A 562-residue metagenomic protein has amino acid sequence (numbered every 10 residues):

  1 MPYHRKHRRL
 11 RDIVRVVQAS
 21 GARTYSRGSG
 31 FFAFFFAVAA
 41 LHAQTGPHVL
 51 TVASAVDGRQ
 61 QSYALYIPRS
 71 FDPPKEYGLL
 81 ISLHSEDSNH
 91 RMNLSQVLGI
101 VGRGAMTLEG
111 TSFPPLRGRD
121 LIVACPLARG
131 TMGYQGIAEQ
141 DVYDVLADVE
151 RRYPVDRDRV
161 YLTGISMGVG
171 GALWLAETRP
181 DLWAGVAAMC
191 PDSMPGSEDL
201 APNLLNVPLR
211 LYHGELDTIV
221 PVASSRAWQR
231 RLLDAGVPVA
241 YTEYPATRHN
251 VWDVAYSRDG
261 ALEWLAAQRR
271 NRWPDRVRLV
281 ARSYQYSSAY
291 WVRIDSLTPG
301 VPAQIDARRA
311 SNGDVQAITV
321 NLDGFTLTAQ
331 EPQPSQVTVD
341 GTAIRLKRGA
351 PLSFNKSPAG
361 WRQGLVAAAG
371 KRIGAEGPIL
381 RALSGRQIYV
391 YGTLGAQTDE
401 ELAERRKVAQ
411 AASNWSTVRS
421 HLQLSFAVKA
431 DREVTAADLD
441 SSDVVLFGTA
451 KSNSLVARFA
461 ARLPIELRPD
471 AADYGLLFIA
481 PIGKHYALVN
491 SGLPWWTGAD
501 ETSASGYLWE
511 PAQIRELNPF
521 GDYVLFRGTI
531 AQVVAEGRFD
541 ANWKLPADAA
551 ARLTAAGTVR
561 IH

Functional and structural regions predicted by a protein language model:
L41-L79: A domain-start/cap signature at the N-terminus of enzymes
R69-K75, T131-S166, E177-L182: Gly/Ser-rich "nucleophile elbow"/oxyanion-hole loop immediately N-terminal to the catalytic nucleophile in hydrolases
L79, L83-R151: Active-site machinery of serine-nucleophile hydrolases
L83-S85, C190, H213, A317: The conserved beta1-alpha1 loop
D158-L205: Primarily recognizes the serine-hydrolase "nucleophile elbow" in alpha/beta-hydrolase and SGNH/GDSL folds
R210-H213, D217: Short beta-strand/loop motif that positions the catalytic acidic residue of the alpha/beta-hydrolase fold
T218, V222-G313, N321: C-terminal catalytic histidine-bearing segment of alpha/beta-hydrolase fold enzymes
Q316, T328-Q330, P334-H562: Solvent-exposed alpha-helical segments and adjacent loops that form catalytic or protein-interaction surfaces
